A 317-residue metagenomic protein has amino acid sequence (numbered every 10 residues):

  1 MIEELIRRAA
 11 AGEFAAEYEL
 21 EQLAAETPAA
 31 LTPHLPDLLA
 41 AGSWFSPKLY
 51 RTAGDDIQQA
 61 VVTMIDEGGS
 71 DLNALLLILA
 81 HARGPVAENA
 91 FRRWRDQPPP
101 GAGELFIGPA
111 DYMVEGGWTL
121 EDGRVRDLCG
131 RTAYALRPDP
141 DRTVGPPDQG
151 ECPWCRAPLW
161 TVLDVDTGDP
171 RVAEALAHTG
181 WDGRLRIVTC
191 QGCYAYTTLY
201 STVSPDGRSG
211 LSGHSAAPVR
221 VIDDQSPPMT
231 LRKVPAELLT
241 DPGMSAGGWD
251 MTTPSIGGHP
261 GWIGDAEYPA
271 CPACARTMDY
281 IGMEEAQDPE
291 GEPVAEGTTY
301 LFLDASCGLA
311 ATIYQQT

Functional and structural regions predicted by a protein language model:
M1-T317: Preference for intrinsically disordered or flexible, low-complexity segments and adjacent hinge/connector residues
